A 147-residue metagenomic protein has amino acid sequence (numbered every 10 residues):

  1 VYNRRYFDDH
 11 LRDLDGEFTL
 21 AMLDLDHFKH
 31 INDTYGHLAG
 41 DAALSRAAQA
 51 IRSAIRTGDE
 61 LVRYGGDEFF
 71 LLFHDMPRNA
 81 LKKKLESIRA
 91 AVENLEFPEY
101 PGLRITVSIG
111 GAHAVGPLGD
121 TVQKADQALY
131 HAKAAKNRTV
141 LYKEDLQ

Functional and structural regions predicted by a protein language model:
N3-T19, D26-R56, V62-G66, F70-H74 (+3 more regions): Conserved long alpha-helical elements within nucleotide-processing catalytic cores of c-di-GMP signaling and class III
F7-G16, I55, V92, F97-P98 (+1 more regions): Alpha-helix C-terminal capping segments
E17-L20, D59, R104, I109: Structural motif
L20-M22, G111, L141: Core hydrophobic beta-sheet residues of small sensory/regulatory alpha/beta domains, primarily PAS-family
R63, V92-V107, K133: Catalytic core regions of nucleotide second-messenger enzymes
L72-L81, P101, V107-K124, E144-L146: Catalytic strand-loop-helix junctions within cyclic-nucleotide turnover domains
R89: Short alpha-helical N-box/ATP-lid segment at the N-terminus of the HATPase_c
K124-L146: Catalytic/regulatory signature loops of cyclic-dinucleotide turnover enzymes and related class III nucleotidyl cyclases
